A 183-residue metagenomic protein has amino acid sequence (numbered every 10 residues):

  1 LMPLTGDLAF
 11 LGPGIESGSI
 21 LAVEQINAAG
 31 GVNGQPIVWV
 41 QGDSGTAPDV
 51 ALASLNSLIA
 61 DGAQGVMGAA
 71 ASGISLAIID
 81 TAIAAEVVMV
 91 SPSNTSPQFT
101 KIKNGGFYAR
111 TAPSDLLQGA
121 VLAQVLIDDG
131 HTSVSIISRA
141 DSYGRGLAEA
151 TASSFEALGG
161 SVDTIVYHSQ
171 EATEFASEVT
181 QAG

Functional and structural regions predicted by a protein language model:
L1-I15, A69, S133-I137: Short beta-strand segments enriched in small/hydrophobic residues
M2, Q41-S44, S138-R139: Short glycine-centered, acidic/aromatic-flanked micro-motifs in structured strand/loop junctions that mark active-site
F10-S17, A29-F99, S169-T173: Beta-alpha junction/loop-to-helix N-cap segments that form part of ligand/metal-binding clefts
S19, I78, L147, T151: Aromatic/hydrophobic pocket-lining residues that form π-stacking "cages" and hydrophobic walls in ligand
G34-V38, D61-G65, A84-M89, N104-F107 (+2 more regions): Loop/turn elements at helix/coil->beta-strand transitions in domains of secreted/extracellular proteins
A53, P97-Q98, G106-G183: Extracellular/periplasmic Venus flytrap/periplasmic-binding protein
